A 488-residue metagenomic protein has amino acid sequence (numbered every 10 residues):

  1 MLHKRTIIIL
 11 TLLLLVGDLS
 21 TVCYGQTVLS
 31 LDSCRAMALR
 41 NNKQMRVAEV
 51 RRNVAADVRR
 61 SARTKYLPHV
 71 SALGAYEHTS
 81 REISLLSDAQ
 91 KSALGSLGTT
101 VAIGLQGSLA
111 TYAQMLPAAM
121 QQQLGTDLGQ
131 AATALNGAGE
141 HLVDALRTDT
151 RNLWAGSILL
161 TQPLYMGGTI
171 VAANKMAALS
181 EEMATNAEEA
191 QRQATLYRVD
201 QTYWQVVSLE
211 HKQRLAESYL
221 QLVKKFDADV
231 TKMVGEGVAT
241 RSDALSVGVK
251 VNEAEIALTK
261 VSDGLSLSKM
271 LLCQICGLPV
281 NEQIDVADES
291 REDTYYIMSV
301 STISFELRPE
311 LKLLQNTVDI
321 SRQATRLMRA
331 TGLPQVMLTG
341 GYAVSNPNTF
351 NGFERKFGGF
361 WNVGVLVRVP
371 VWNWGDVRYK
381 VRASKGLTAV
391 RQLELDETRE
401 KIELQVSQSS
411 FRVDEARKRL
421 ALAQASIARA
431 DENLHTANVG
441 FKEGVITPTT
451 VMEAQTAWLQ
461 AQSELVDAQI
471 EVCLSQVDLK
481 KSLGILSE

Functional and structural regions predicted by a protein language model:
M1-I9, D18: Bacterial N-terminal signal peptides that target proteins for export
L15-Y24: C-terminal segment of classical bacterial N-terminal signal peptides
C23-S84, C276, V280, V286-R322 (+3 more regions): Bacterial Sec-pathway N-terminal export signals of envelope proteins
R46, V70-S84, H141-R151, T161-A190 (+5 more regions): Small/polar (Gly/Ser/Thr/Ala-rich) solvent-exposed segments that form structured loops/beta-strands/short helices used
V47-A62, Q191, Y197-R214, K225 (+6 more regions): Amphipathic alpha-helical coiled-coil segments
D57-R59, N186-F305, R412, A416 (+2 more regions): Periplasmic alpha-helical coiled-coil/stalk elements that build and connect Gram-negative outer-membrane
R63, T161, R326-R329, L366-R368: Transmembrane beta-barrel domains of outer membrane proteins
G74-I158, A287-Y296, T339-V369: Small/polar, glycine/serine/threonine/aspartate-rich low-complexity segments that form flexible
